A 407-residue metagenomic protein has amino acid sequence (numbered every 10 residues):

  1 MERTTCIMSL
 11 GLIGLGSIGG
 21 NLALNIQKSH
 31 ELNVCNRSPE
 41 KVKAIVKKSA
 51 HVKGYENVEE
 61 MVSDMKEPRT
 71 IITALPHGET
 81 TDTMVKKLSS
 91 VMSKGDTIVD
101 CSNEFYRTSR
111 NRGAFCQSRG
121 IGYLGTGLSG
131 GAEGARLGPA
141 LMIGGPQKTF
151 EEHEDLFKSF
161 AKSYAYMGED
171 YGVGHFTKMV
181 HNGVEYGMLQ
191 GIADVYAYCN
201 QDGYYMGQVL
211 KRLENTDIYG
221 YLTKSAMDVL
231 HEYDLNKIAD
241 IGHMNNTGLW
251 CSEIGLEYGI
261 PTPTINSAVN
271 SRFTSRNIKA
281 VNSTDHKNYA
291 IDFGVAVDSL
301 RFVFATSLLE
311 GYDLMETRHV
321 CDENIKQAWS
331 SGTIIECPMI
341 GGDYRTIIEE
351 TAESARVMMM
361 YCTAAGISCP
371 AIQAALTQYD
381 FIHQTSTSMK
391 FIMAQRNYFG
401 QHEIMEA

Functional and structural regions predicted by a protein language model:
E2-T70, V91-D96, A132-A135, S163-A165: NAD(P)+-binding Rossmann beta1-loop-alpha1 motif at the extreme N-terminus of oxidoreductases
I13, M84-K86, F105-C199, Y204-G207 (+2 more regions): Rossmann-fold dinucleotide-binding core
G54-E56, D100, G122-T126, Y164-E169 (+2 more regions): General beta-strand structural signal in soluble alpha/beta enzymes
V58-L124: Rossmann-fold NAD(P) dinucleotide-binding segment
Y171-H175, D217-A305, G332-A371: Interdomain hinge/lid region at the active-site interface of Rossmann-like NAD(P)-dependent oxidoreductases
G207-Y219, Y312, E316-T333: Small-residue-rich helix-loop
E349, V357-A407: C-terminal amphipathic alpha-helical interaction region
